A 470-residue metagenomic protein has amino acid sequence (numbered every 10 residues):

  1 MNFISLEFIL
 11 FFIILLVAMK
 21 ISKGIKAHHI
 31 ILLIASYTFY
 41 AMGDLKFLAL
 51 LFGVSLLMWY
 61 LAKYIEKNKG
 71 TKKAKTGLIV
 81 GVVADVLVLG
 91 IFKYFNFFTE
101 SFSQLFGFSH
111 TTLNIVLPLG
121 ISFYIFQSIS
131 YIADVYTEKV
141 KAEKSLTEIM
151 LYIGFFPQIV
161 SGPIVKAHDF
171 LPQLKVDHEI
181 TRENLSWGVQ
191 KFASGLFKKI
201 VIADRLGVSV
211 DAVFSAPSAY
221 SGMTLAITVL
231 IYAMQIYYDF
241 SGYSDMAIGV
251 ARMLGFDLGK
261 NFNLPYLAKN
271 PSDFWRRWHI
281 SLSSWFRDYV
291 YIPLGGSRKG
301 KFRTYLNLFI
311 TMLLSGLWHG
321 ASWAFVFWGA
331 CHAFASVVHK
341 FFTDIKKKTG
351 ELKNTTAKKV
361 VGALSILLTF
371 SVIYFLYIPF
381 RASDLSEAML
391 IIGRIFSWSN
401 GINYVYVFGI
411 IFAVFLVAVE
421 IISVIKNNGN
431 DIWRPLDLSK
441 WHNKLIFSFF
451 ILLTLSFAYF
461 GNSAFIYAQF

Functional and structural regions predicted by a protein language model:
M1-Q469: Membrane-embedded transmembrane alpha-helical bundles that form the catalytic cores of multi-pass lipid-modifying
